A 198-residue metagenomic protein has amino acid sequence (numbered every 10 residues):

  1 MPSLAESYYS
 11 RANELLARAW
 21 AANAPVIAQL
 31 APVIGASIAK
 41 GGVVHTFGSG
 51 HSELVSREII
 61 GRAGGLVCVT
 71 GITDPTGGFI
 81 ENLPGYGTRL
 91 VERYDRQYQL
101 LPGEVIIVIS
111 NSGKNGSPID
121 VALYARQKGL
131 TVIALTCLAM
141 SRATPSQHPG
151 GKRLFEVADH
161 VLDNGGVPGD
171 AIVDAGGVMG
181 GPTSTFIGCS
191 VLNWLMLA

Functional and structural regions predicted by a protein language model:
M1-A22: Generic N-terminal amphipathic, Lys/Arg-enriched alpha-helix
L4, V26, T183, I187: Conserved acidic
L4, Y8-R11, L30, V55 (+2 more regions): Alpha-helical structural motif
L15, L30-V33, V121: A ubiquitous structural signal for well-ordered alpha-helices
A19-N23, G41-V44: Short secondary-structure junctions and interdomain/linker hinges
A22-S37: A short, well-structured juxtamembrane/interface segment
A39-G42, T46-L197: Glycine-rich phosphate-binding loops that contact phosphosugars or nucleotide phosphates
